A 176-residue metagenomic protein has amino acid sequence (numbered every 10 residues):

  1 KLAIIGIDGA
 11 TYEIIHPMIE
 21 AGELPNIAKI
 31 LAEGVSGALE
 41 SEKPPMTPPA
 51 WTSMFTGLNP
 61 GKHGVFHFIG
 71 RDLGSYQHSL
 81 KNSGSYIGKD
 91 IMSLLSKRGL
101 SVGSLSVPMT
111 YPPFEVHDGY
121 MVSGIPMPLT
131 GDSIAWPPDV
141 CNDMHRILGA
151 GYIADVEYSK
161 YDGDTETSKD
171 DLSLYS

Functional and structural regions predicted by a protein language model:
K1, G22-L24, K62-V65: Short hydrophobic/aromatic-rich motifs at helix boundaries and adjacent loops
K1-A3, A50, S101, D118: A generic secondary-structure signal marking the coil-to-beta-strand transition
K1-T11, I15-H16, I30, M54 (+1 more regions): Beta-strand elements within well-structured catalytic alpha/beta cores of enzymes that handle phosphate/sulfate esters
G9-E13, A32-G37, M46-A50, F68-L80: Glycine-/proline-rich flexible loop or hinge segments
A10, G22-P25, D90, L174-Y175: Generic recognition of stable, solvent-exposed alpha-helical segments in well-folded globular domains
I15-S53, L58, S101-G103: Short, structured active-site-proximal loop/turn typified by the sulfatase FGly-forming signature C/S-X-P-X-R
L58-S176: His/Asp/Glu-rich, glycine-adjacent segments that coordinate divalent cations and/or stabilize oxyanion chemistry on
